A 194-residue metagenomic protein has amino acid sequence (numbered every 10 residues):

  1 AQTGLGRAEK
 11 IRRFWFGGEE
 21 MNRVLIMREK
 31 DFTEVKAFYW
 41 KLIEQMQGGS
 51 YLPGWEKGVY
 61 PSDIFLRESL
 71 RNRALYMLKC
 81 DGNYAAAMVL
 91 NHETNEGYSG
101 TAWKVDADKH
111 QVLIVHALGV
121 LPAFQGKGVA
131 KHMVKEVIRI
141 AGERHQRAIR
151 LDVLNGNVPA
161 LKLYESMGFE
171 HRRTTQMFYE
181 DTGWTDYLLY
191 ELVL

Functional and structural regions predicted by a protein language model:
N22, N83-A87, L113: Glycine-rich phosphate/pyrophosphate-binding loop shared by adenosine-nucleotide-utilizing enzymes
R23-A37: A short beta-loop-alpha structural element at the N-terminal edge of CoA-dependent acyl/N-acetyltransferase catalytic
E44-I64: Conserved GNAT-fold acetyl-CoA-binding loop/helix
R67-M77, E93-G97, I114: A short helix-loop-beta-strand connector motif used in the catalytic cores of GNAT acetyltransferases and, in some
A74-M88: Conserved beta-hairpin
V89-A117, Q125, Y179-D181: Conserved acyl-donor/pantetheine-binding loop and adjacent beta-alpha core of acyl/acetyltransferases and related
G126-R139, S166: Conserved acetyl-CoA-binding loop-helix of GNAT-fold acetyltransferases
R147, L154-V158, E165-M167, M177-L194: C-terminal "cap" of GNAT-fold acetyltransferases
